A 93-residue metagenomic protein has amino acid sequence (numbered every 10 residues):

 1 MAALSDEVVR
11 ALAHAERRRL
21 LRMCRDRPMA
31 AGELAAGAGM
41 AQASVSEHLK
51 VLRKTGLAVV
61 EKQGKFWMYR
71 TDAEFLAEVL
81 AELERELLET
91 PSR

Functional and structural regions predicted by a protein language model:
M1-L4, R22-D26, A73-R93: Amphipathic alpha-helical dimerization/coiled-coil segments that flank or bridge DNA-binding/regulatory modules
L4-L12: Short amphipathic alpha-helical boundary/capping segments
A11-E16, A73-E74: Short helix-coil-helix linker/hinge
A15-R17, R27-A30: Short capping segments at the starts of secondary-structure elements
R19-R22, E33: Alpha-helical residues within helix-turn-helix
A30-G32, A43, K50: Residues within helix-turn-helix
A36, E47, R53-K54: Alpha-helical residues within the helix-turn-helix
R53-Q63, R70: Beta-hairpin "wing" of winged helix-turn-helix
